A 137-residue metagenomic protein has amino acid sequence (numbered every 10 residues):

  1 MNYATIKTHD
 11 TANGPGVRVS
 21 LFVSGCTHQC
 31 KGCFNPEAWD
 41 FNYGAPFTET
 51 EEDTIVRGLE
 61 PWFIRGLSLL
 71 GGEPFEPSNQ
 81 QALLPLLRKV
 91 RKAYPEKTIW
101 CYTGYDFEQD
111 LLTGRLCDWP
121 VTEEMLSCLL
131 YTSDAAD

Functional and structural regions predicted by a protein language model:
M1-V17: Short, charged low-complexity linear segments at domain edges
G16-T48: Canonical Radical SAM [4Fe-4S] cluster-binding loop centered on the CxxxCxxC motif and its immediate flanking residues
V23, G71, C101-T103: A cross-domain feature marking catalytic cores of carbohydrate-active enzymes and several ubiquitous metabolic/repair
A38, G72, M125: Flexible loop residues that form catalytic and substrate-binding hotspots at small-molecule/glycan-binding clefts
D40-T54, E76-R115, W119: Canonical radical SAM enzyme core domain
I64-L86, S133: Conserved glycine-rich "GG(E/T)P / GGGxP" loop and the immediately following alpha-helix in the radical SAM core
D118-L126: Non-cysteine beta-strand/loop elements that form the S-adenosyl-L-methionine
Y131-D137: Conserved small/polar residues in nucleotide/adenosyl-binding loops
